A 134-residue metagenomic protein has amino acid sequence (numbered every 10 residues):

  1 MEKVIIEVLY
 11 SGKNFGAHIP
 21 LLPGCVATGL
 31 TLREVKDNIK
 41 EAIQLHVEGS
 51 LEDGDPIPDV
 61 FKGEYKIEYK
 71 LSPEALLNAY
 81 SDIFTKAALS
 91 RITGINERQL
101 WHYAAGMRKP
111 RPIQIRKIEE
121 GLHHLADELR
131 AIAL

Functional and structural regions predicted by a protein language model:
M1-D55, D59: DNA-contacting interfaces and partner/effector-binding or oligomerization modules in DNA-centric proteins
M1-K3, E41-R98, H102-A104, R108-I113 (+1 more regions): Short, charged, surface-exposed hinge/linker loops at domain edges that act as mobile lids or interdomain connectors
I6-V8, L89, I118: Hydrophobic beta-strand residues in large extracellular and virion-surface proteins
E34-D37, P110, L125: Hydrophobic alpha-helical segments
V35, Q114-E119: Hydrophobic micro-packing sites on short alpha-helices
G121, L125-E128: Residue cluster at the C-terminal edge of the helix-turn-helix DNA-binding motif
